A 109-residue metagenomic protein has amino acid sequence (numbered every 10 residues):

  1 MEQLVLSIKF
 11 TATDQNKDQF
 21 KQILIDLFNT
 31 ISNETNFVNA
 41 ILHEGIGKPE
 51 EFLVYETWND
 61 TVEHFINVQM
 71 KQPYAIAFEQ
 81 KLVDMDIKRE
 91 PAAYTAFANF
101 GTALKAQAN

Functional and structural regions predicted by a protein language model:
E2, I41-E50, F78-N109: Glycine-rich beta-strand-turn "strand-cap" elements at beta-sheet edges
L4-T11, I41-M70: Short, well-ordered beta-strand segments in beta-rich or mixed alpha/beta enzyme and ligand-binding folds
I8, V62, N67, P73 (+1 more regions): Short flexible/disordered coil segments
T11-D18: Short, surface-exposed ligand-recognition loops at beta-strand->loop->(often short) alpha-helix junctions that present
Q19-I23: Short amphipathic alpha-helical coupling segments at ligand-binding clamshell hinges and other catalytic/signaling
D26, T30-V38, T57-A93: An amphipathic, aromatic/His-enriched active-site/gating alpha helix that lines ligand/cofactor pockets
